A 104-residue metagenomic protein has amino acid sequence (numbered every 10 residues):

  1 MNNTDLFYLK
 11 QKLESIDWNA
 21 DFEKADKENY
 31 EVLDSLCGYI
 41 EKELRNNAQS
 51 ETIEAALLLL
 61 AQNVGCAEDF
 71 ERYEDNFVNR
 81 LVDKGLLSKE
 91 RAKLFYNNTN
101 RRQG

Functional and structural regions predicted by a protein language model:
M1-C37: Short terminal alpha-helical segments
Y8, A55, N76, E90-L94: Alpha-solenoid helical repeat scaffolds
Y30, D34-L86: Acidic, low-complexity, intrinsically disordered interaction modules
R80-G104: Eukaryotic acidic, Ser/Thr-rich intrinsically disordered low-complexity regions
